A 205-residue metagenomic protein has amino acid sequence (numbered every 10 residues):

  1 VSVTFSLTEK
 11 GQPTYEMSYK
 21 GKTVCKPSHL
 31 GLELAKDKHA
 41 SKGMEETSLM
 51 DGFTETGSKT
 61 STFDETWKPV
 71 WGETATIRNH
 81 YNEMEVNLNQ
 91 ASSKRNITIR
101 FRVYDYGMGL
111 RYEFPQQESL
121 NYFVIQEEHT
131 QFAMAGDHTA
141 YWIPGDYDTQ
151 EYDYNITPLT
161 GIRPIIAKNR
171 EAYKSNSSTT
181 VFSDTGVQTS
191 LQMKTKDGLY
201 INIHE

Functional and structural regions predicted by a protein language model:
V1-E205: N-terminal accessory beta-strand-rich subdomains and adjacent acidic, glycine-rich linkers that precede catalytic cores
